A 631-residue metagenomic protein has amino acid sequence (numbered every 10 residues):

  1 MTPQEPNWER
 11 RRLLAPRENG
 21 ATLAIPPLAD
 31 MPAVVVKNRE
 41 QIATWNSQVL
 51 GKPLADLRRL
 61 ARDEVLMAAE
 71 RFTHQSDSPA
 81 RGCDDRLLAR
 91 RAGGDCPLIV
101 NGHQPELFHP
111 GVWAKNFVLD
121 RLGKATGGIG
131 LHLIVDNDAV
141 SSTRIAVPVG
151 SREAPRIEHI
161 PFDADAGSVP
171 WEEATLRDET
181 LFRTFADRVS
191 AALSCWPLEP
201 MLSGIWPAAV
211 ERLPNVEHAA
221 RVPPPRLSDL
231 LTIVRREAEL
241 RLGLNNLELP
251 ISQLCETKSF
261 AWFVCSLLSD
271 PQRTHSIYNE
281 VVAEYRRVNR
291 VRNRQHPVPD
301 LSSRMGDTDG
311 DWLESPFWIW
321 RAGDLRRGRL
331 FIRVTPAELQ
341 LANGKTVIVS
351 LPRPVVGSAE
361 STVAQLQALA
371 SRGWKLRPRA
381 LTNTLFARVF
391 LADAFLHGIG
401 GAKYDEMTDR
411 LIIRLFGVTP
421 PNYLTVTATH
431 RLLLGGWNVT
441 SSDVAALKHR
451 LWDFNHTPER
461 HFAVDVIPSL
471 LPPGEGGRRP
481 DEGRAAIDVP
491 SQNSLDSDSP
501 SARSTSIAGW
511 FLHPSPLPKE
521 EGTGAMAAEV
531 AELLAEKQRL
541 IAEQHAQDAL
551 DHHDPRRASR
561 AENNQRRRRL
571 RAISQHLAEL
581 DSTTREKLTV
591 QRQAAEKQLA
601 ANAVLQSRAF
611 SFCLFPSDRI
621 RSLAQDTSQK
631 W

Functional and structural regions predicted by a protein language model:
T2-P105, E179-T184: N-terminal regions that are enriched for targeting/export leaders and immediately downstream pro/stem segments
G94-T126: N-terminal catalytic cores of NTP/NDP-binding nucleotidyl/phosphoryl-transfer enzymes
G102-P105, L133-D138, I251-E256, A322 (+2 more regions): An acidic- and aromatic-residue-enriched active-site/binding cleft used to recognize and process polar
K124-R177, E406-V444: Catalytic or ion-translocation cores adjacent to nucleophile or general acid/base/metal-coordination motifs in diverse
G130-L131, P354-A446: Structured mid-domain segments that build the active-site/substrate or prosthetic-cofactor binding neighborhood
H132-I233: Internal, well-ordered alpha/beta segment that forms a basic, Gly-enriched binding/recognition surface
L193-Q367, P378-F386, L391, L434-N438 (+2 more regions): Aromatic-residue-lined binding/catalytic grooves and analogous aromatic/hydrophobic interfacial grooves in multimeric
P473-R478, E520-T523: Glycine-biased, low-complexity coil/linker segments
